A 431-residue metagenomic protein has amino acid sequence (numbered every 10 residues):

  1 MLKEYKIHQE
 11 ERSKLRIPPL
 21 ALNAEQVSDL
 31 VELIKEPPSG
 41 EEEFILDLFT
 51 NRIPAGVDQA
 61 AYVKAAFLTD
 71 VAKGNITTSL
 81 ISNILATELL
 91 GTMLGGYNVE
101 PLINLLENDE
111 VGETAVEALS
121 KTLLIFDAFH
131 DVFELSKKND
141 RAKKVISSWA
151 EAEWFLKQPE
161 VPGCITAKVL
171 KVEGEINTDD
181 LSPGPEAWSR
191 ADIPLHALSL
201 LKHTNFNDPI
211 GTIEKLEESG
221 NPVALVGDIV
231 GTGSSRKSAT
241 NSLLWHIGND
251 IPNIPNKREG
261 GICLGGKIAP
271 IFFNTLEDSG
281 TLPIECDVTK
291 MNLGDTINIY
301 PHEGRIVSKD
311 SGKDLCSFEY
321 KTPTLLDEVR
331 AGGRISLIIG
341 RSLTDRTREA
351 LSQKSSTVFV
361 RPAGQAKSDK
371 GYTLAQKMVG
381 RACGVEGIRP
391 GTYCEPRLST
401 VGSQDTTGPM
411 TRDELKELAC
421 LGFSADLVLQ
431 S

Functional and structural regions predicted by a protein language model:
L2-V31, E36, L325-I338: Amphipathic alpha-helical packing elements
Y5-E25, N108-E110, K121, Y372-R381: Short, solvent-exposed linear motifs at loop/edge-of-secondary-structure regions
L15-L20, E43-Q59, K73, L80-G95 (+3 more regions): Structural detector for internal amphipathic alpha-helices that build alpha-solenoid repeat scaffolds
A24-E32, A55-G74, L94-E107, L124-S136: Amphipathic alpha-helical scaffolding segments comprising HEAT/armadillo-like alpha-solenoid repeats
V31-L48: Generic amphipathic, hydrophobic interface segment in small proteins and small subunits
K35-G40, K73-I81, N104-G112, L135-D140: Short coil turns that connect the paired helices of HEAT/ARM alpha-solenoid repeats
E41-L46, V57-V63, F423-Q430: Short N-terminal amphipathic alpha-helices
T92, N98, L102-E107, E113-S431: Fe-S-dependent hydro-lyases/dehydratases of central metabolism
